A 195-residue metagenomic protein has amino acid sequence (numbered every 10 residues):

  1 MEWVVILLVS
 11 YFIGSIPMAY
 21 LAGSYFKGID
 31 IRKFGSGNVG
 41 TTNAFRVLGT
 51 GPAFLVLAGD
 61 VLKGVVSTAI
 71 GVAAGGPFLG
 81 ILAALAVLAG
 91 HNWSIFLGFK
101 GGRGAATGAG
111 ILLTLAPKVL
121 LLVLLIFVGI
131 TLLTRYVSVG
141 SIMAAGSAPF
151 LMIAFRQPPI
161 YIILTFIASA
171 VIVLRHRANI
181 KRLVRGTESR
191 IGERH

Functional and structural regions predicted by a protein language model:
M1-F26: N-terminal signal-anchor transmembrane alpha helix
E2, I6, P52-I95, F127-V128: Nucleotide and nucleotide-moiety/phosphate-recognizing core
S10-S15, V87-H91, F127, T131 (+2 more regions): Alpha-helical transmembrane segments of multi-pass membrane proteins
A19-A22, G90-K100, F127-T134, R177-K181: C-terminal ends of transmembrane helices
L21-P52, K181-H195: Cytosolic, membrane-interface loops and tails of multi-pass inner-membrane proteins
I29-G40, F96-A109, Y136-A144: Short, non-helical or kinked segments that cap or interrupt transmembrane helices
F45-L48, S67, G71-G75, A86 (+3 more regions): Interfacial segments of multi-pass membrane proteins
L121, V137-A144, Q157-A168: Loop-to-transmembrane alpha-helix initiation sites
